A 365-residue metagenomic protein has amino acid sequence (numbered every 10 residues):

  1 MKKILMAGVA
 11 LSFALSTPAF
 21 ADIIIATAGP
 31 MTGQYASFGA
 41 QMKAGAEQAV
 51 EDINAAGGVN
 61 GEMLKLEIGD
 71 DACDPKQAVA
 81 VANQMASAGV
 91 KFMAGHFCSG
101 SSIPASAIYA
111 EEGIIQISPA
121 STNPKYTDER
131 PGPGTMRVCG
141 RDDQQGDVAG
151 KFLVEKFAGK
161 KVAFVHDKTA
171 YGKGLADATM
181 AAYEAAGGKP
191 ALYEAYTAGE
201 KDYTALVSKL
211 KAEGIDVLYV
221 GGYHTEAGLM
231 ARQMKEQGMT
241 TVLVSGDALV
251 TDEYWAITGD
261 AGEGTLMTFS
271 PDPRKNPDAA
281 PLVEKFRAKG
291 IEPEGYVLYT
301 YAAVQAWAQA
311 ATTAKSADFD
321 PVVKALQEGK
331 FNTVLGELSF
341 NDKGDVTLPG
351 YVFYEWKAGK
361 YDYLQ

Functional and structural regions predicted by a protein language model:
K2-L11, F20-Q365: Extracytosolic ligand-binding ectodomains
